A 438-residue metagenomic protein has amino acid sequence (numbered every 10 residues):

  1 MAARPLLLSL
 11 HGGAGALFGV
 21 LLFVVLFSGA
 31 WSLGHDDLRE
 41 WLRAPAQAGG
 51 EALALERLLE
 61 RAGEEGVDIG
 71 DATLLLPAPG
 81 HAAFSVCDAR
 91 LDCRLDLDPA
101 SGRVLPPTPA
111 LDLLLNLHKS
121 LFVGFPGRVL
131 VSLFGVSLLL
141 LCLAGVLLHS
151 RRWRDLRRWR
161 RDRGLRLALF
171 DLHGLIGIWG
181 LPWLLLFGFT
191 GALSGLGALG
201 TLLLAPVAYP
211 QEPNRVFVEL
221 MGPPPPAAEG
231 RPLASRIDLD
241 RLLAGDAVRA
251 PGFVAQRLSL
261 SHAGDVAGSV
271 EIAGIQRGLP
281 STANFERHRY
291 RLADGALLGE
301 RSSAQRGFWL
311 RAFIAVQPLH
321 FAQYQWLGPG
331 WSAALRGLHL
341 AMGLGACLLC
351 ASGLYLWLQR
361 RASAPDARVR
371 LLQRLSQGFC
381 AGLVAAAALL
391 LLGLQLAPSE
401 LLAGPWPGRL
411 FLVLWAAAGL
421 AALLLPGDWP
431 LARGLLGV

Functional and structural regions predicted by a protein language model:
M1-V438: Conserved histidines in hydrophobic membrane contexts and catalytic metal-binding motifs
